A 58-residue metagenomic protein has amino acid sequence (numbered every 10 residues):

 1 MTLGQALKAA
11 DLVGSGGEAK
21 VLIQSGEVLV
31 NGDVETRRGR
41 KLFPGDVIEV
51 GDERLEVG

Functional and structural regions predicted by a protein language model:
M1-P44: A basic, amphipathic helix-loop patch mediating RNA/tRNA/ribosome contacts
V47-G58: A positively charged, amphipathic N-terminal helix/segment that binds anionic biomolecules
